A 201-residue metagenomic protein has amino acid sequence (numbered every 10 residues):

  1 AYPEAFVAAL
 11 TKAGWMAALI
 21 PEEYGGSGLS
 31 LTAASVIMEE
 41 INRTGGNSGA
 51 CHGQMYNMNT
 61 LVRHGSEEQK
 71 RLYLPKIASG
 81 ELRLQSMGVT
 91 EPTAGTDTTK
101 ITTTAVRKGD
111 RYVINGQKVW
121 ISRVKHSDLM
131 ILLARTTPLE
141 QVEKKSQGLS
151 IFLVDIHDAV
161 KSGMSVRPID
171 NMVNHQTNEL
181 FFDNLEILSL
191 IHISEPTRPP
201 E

Functional and structural regions predicted by a protein language model:
E4, K12-L82, I121-L129: Internal helix-loop-helix
G14, I37-N42, L133-T136, L153-A159 (+1 more regions): Short Ser/Thr-interspersed hydrophobic loop/turn segments at strand-loop and sheet-helix junctions that line or gate
G80-V89, L133: A short, Trp-centered hydrophobic/proline-enriched beta-strand micro-motif
T93-T96, W120-K125, V142-E143, I169-Q176: Short Gly/Pro-enriched turn/cap motifs at secondary-structure boundaries
D97-N115: Cytochrome P450 C-terminal beta-domain/meander region
K100-T102, D158-E186: Flexible, small-/acidic-enriched active-site or ligand-binding loops
R111, N115-G163: A short core secondary-structure module
I191-E201: Single conserved hydrophobic/aromatic residue that forms the stacking wall/gate of nucleotide- or nucleobase-binding
